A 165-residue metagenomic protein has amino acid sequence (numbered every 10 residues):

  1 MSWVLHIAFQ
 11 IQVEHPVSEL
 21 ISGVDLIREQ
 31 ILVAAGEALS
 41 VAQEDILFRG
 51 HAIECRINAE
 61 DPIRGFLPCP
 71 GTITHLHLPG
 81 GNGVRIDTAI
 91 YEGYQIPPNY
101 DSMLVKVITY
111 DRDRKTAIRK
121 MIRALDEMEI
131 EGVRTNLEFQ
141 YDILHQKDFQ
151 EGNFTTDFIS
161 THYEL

Functional and structural regions predicted by a protein language model:
M1-L165: ATP-dependent carboxylate activation and anion-phosphoryl transfer catalytic cores that bind Mg-ATP to form
